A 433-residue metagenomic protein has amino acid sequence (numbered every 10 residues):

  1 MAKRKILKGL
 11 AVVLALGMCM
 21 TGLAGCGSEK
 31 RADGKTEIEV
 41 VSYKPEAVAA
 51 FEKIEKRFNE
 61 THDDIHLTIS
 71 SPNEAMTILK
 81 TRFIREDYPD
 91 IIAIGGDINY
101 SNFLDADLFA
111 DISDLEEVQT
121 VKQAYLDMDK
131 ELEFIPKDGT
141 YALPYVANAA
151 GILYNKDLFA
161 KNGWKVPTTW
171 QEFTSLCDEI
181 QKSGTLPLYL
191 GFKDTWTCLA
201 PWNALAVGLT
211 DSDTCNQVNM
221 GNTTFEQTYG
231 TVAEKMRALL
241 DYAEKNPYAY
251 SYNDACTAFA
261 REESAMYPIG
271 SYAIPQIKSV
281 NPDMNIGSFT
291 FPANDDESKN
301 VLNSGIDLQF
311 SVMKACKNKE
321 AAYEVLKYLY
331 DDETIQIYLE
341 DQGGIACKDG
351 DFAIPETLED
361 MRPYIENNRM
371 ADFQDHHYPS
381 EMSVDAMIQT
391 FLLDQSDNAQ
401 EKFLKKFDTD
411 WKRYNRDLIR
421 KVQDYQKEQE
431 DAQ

Functional and structural regions predicted by a protein language model:
R57, T61-Y125, D157, K161-N162 (+2 more regions): Extracytoplasmic "Venus flytrap"/periplasmic binding protein-like
E60-T61, H66, D138, N162 (+3 more regions): Extracytoplasmic/periplasmic substrate-recognition and gating elements
T81-R82, P89-D90, Q119-D157, L186-L190 (+2 more regions): A structural signal for short loop-to-beta-strand junctions that line the ligand-binding cleft of periplasmic/secreted
G95-A150, T174, I180, A200-N203 (+1 more regions): Hinge/lid segment of periplasmic solute-binding proteins
L108-D111, R261, Y272-Q276, L308-M382: Mature extracytoplasmic/periplasmic domains
P136-Y145, A150, T174-G221, S264: Extracytoplasmic/periplasmic solute-binding protein
A160, R369-Q433: Conserved C-terminal helix/tail region of periplasmic/extracytoplasmic solute-binding proteins
C177-E179, V218-Y248: Glycine-centered hinge/linker elements that transmit conformational signals in sensory and ligand-binding systems
